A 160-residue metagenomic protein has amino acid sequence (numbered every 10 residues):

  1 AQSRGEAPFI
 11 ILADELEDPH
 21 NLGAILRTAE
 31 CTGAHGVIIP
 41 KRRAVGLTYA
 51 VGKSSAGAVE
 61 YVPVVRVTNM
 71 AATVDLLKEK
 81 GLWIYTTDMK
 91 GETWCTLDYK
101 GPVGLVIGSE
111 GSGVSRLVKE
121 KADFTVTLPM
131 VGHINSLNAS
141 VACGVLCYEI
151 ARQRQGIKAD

Functional and structural regions predicted by a protein language model:
A1-D160: Post-transcriptional modification and biogenesis factors for structured RNAs of the translation apparatus
